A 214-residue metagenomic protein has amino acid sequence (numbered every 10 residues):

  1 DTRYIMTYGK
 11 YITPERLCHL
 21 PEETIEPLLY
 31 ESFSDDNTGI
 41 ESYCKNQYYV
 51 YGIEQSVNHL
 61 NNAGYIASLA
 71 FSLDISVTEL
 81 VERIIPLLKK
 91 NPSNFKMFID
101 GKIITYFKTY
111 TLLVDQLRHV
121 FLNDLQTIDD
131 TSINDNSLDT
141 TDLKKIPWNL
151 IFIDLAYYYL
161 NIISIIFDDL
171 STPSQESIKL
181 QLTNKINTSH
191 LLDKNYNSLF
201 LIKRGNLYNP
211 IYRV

Functional and structural regions predicted by a protein language model:
D1-H59: Non-catalytic, low-structured ubiquitin/UBL-interacting segments
D1-T2, G9, Q175, Y208 (+1 more regions): Generic ordered-secondary-structure signal
R3, R16, R83, R118 (+3 more regions): Arginine residue identity/basic-tract feature
Y48, L60-N61, Y65-L191: Papain-like cysteine protease catalytic cores
H59-L60, N206: Eukaryote-biased feature marking scaffold/signaling PDZ-domain proteins and nuclear chromatin regulators
L192-V214: A recognition module on extended beta-rich or small alphabeta surfaces enriched in W/G with H and D/E
